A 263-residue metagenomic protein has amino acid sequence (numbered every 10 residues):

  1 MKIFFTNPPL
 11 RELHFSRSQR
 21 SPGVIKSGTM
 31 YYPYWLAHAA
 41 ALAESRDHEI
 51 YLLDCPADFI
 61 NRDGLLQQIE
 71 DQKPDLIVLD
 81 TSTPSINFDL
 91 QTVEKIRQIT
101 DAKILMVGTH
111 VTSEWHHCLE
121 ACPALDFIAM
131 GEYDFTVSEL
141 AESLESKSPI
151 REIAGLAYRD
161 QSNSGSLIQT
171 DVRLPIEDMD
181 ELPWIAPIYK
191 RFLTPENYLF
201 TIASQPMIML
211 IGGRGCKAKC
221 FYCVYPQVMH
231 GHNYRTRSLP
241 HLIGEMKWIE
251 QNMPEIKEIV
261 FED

Functional and structural regions predicted by a protein language model:
M1, K73, Q205-P206: A short, charged/proline- and glycine-enriched loop that marks the coil->beta-strand transition at the N-terminal
M1-G28: Short glycine-rich His-centered loop
K2, E49, K103, K257-E258: Residues at the starts of beta-strands that form the adenosine-phosphate
F4-N7, D54, V78-D80, M106-V107 (+3 more regions): Short beta-strand segments
P9, F15-Q19, I153, R159-M209: N-terminal [4Fe-4S]-dependent radical SAM core
G28-H38, H241: Conserved alpha-helical elements of sugar-nucleotide-dependent glycosyltransferases
W35, L42-I176: Glycine-rich beta-alpha loop elements in corrinoid/cobalamin-binding modules across cobalamin-dependent enzymes
I185-D263: Radical SAM [4Fe-4S] cluster-binding motif and immediate context
